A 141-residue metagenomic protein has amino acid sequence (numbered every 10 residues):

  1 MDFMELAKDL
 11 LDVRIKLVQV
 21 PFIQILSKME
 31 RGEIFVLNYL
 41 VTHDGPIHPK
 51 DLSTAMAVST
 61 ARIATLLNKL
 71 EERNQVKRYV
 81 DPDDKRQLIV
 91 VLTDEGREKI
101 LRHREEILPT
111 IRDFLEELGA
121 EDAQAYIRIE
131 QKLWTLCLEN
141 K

Functional and structural regions predicted by a protein language model:
M1-R31: N-terminal leader segment of winged-helix/HTH proteins
S27-I34, T93, G119-A120: Short helix-coil-helix linker/hinge
F35-Y39, E98: Pre-recognition alpha-helix immediately N-terminal to the DNA-recognition helix within helix-turn-helix or winged-helix
N38-D44, R104: Short, locally clustered residues in the helix-turn-helix/winged-helix DNA-binding domain
G45-I89, D94: Canonical helix-turn-helix DNA-binding module
E95-T110: Conserved segment of winged-helix/HTH DNA-binding domains
L108-K141: Terminal interaction helix/tail motif
